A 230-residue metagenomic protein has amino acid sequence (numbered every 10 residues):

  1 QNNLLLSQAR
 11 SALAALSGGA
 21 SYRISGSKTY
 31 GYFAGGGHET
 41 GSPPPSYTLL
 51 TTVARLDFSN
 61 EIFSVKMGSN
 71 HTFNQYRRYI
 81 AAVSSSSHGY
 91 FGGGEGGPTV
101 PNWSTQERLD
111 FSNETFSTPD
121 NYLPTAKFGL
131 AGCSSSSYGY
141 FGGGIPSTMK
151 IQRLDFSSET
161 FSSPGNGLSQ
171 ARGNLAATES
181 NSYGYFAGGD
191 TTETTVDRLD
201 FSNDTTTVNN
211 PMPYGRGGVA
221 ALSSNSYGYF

Functional and structural regions predicted by a protein language model:
Q1-F230: Kelch-like beta-propeller repeat domains
